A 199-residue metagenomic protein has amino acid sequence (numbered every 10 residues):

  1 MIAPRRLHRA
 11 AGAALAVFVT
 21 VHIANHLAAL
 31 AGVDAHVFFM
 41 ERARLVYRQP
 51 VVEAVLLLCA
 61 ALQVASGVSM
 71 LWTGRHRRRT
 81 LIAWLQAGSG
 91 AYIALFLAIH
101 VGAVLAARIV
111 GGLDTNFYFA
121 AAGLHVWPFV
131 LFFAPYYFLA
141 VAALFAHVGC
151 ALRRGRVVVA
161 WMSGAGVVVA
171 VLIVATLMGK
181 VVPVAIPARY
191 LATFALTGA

Functional and structural regions predicted by a protein language model:
M1-A199: Membrane-embedded alpha-helical bundles that constitute the cytochrome b-like, heme-associated redox core of multi-pass
